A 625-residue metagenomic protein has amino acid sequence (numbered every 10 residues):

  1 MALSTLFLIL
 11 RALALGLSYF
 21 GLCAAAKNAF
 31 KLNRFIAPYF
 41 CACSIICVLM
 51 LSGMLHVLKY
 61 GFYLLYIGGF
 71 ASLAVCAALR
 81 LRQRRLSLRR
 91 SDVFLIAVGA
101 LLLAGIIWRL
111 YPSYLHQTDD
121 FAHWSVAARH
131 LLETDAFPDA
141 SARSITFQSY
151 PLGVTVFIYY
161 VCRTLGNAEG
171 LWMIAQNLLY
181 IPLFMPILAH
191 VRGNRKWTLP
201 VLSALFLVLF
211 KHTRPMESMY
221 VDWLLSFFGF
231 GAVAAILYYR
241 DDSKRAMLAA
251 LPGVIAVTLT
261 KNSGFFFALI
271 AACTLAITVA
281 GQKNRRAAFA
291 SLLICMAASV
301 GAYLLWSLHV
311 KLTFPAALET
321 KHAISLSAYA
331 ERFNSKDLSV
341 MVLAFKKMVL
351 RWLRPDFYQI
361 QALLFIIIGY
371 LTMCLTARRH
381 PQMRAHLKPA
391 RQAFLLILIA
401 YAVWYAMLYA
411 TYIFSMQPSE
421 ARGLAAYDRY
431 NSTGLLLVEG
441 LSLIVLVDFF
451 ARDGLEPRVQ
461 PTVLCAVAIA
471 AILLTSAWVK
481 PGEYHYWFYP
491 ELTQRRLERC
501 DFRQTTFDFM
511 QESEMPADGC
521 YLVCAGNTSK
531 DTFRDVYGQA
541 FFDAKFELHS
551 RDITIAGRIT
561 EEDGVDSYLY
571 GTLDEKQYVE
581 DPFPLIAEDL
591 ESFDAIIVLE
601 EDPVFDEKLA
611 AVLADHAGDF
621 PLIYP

Functional and structural regions predicted by a protein language model:
M1-R89: Membrane-embedded, hydrophobic transmembrane alpha-helices
V48-G53, A246-N262, A268-C273: Membrane-interface alpha helices of multi-pass inner-membrane proteins
A77-L86, F267-A297, H549-T554: Perimembrane helix-loop-helix junctions
I106, P112-Y114, F157, I277-C374: Membrane-lumen/periplasm interface segments of specific transmembrane helices in polyprenyl phosphate-linked
S113-A127, E133-F157: Extracytoplasmic catalytic/substrate-binding loops of multi-pass membrane glycan-assembly enzymes
R129, D222-F228, F266, P418-D448: Hydrophobic/aromatic-rich transmembrane helices and adjacent perimembrane loops
R192-G193, A232-A246: Membrane-interface transmembrane helices that cradle and orient dolichyl/undecaprenyl
A471-V536, A540: Membrane-embedded, lumen/periplasm-facing catalytic core of multi-pass transferases that use lipid-linked donors
